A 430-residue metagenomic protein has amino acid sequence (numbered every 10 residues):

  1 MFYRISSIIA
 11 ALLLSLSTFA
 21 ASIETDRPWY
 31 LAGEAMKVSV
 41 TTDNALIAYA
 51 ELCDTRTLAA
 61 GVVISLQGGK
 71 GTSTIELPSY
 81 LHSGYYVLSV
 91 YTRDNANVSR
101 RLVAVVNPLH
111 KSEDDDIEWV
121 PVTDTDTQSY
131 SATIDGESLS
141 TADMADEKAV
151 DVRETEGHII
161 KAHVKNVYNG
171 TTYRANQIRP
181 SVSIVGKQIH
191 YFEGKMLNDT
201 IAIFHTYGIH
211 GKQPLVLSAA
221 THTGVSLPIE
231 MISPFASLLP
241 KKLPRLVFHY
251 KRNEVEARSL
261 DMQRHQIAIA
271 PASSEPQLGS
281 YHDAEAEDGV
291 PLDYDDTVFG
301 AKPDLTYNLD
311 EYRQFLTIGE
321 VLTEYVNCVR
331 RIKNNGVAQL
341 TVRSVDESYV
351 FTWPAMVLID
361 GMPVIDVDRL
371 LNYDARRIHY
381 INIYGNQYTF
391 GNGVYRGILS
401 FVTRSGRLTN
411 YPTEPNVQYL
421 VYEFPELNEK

Functional and structural regions predicted by a protein language model:
M1-E24: Bacterial Sec-dependent N-terminal signal peptides
A21, W29-L66: Contiguous segments within soluble domain cores/interaction surfaces
R27-L31, P78-S83, T92-D199, I203-V329 (+2 more regions): Surface-exposed, low-complexity/disordered segments and acidic/polar micro-motifs at processing/linker regions
S39, S65, K70-P78, Y85-V87: Ligand-binding face of N-terminal immunoglobulin V-set domains in extracellular IgSF glycoproteins
Y49-C53, R179-S181, M356-L358: Beta-strand signatures of extracellular beta-sandwich domains
R56-I64, N97, K187-E193, V364-D366: Surface-exposed loop/edge segments in extracytoplasmic proteins
E320-V357, F390-G391, R396-G406: Extracytoplasmic beta-strand/coil segments of soluble accessory domains associated with Gram-negative outer-membrane
L340-Y384, E414: Periplasmic plug
